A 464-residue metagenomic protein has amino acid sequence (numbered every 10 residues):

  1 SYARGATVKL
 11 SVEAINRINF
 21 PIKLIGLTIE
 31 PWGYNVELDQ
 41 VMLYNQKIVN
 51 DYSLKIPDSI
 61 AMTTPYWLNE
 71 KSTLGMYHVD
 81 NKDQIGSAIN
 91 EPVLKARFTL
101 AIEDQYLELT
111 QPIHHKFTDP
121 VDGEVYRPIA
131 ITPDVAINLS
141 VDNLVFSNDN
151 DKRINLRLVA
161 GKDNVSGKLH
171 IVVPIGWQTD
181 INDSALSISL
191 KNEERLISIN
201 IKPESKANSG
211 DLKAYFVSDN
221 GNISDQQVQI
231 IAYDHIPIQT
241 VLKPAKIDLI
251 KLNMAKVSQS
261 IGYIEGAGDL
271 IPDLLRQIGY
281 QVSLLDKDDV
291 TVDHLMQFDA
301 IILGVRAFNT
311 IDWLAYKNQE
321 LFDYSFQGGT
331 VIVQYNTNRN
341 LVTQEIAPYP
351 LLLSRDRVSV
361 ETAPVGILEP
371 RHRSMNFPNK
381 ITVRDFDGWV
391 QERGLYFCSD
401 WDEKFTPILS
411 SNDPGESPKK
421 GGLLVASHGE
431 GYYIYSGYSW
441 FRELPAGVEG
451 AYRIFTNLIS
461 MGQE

Functional and structural regions predicted by a protein language model:
S1-V8, E13-I22, V257, D273-L284 (+6 more regions): Carbohydrate-binding surfaces of carbohydrate-active enzymes
Y2-I250, A255-K256: Long beta-sheet-rich domains in secretory-pathway and surface-associated proteins
I223-G304, T337, R442, S460-E464: Aromatic-Pro/Gly-enriched surface loop or interdomain linker that acts as a lid/target-recognition segment
P244-I247, K287-V290, Y316-Q319, S417-L423: Alpha-helical scaffolding within the catalytic cores of extracellular/periplasmic polymer-degrading hydrolases
D299-G304, I332, Y433-G437: Structural motif
L303-F386, G450: A glycine-rich, often tryptophan-bearing local segment used as a flexible ligand/cofactor-contacting loop or short
L353-G447, Q463: Catalytic beta-strand/loop cores that center a nucleophilic Ser/Cys/Thr and support acyl-enzyme chemistry
G450-E464: Surface-exposed amphipathic alpha-helical segments
